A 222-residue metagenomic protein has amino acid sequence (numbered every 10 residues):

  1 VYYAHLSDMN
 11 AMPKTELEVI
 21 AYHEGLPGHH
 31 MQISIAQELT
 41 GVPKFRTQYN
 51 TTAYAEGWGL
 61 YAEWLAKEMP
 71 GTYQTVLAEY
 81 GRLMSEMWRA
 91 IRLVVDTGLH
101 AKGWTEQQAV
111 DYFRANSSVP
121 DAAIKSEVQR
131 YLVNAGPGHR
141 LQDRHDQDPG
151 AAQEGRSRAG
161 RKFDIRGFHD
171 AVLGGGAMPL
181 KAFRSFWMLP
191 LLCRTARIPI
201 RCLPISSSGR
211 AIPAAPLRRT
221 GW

Functional and structural regions predicted by a protein language model:
V1-P199: N-terminal maturation segment of proteins
S34, G150, A215, T220-G221: Residues at secondary-structure transition points
C193-R197, R201-C202, S206-R210, P216-W222: Low-acidity, Ser/Thr- and Arg-rich intrinsically disordered low-complexity segments
